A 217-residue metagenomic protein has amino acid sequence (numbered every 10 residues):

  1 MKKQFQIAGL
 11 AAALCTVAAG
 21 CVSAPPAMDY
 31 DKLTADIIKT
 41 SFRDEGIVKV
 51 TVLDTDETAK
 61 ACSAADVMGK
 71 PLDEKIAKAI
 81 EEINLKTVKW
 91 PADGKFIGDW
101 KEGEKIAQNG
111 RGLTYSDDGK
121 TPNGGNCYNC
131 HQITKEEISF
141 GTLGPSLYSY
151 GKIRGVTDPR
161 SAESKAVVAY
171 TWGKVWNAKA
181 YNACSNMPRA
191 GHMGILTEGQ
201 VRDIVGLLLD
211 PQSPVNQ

Functional and structural regions predicted by a protein language model:
M1-G9: Bacterial N-terminal signal peptides that target proteins for export
K2, L14-L113, K174, L207-Q217: Post-cleavage N-terminal segment of exported redox proteins
L33, I38-R43, G98-E102, Y128-N129 (+2 more regions): Extracytoplasmic electron-transfer domains, predominantly the class I c-type cytochrome c fold
P91-A92, S116, A190-M193: Generic anion/oxyanion-binding catalytic loop in active/binding sites
K95, G119, S139: Residue-level marker of regulatory loop/turn positions in helix-turn-helix DNA-binding domains and in histidine
L113-S116, E136-F140, P214-V215: Secretory-pathway/luminal and periplasmic proteins that interact with or process carbohydrate-rich
Y115-N126: Local sequence-structure signature of Cys/Sec-based thiol-disulfide redox active-site neighborhoods
